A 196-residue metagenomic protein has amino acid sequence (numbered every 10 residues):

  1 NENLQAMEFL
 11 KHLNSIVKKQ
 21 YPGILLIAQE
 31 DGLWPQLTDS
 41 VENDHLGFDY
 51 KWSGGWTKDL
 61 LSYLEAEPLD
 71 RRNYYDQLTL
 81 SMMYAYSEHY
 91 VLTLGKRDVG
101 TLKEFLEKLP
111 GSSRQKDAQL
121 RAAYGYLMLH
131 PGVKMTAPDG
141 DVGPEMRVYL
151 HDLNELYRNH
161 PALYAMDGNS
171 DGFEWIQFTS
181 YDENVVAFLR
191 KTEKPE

Functional and structural regions predicted by a protein language model:
E2-P138, R158-P195: Conserved alpha/beta catalytic core and glycan-binding cleft of carbohydrate-active enzymes
V142-M166: Catalytic cores of secreted or luminal carbohydrate-active enzymes
